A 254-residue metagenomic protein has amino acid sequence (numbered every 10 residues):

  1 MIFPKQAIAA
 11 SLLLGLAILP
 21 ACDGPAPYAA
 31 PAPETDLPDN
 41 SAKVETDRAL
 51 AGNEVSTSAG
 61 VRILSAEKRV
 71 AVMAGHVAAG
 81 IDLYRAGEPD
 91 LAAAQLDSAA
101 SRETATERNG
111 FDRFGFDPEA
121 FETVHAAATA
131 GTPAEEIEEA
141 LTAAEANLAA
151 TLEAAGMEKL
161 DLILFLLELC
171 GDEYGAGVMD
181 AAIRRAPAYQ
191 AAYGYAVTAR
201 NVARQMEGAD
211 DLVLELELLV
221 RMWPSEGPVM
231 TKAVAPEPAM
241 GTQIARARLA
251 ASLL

Functional and structural regions predicted by a protein language model:
I2-S11: Bacterial N-terminal signal peptides that target proteins for export
I18-A21: C-terminal motif of bacterial Sec signal peptides marking the signal peptidase cleavage site
G24-L254: Mature extracytoplasmic or organellar-lumen-exposed domains after removal of signal/transit peptides
